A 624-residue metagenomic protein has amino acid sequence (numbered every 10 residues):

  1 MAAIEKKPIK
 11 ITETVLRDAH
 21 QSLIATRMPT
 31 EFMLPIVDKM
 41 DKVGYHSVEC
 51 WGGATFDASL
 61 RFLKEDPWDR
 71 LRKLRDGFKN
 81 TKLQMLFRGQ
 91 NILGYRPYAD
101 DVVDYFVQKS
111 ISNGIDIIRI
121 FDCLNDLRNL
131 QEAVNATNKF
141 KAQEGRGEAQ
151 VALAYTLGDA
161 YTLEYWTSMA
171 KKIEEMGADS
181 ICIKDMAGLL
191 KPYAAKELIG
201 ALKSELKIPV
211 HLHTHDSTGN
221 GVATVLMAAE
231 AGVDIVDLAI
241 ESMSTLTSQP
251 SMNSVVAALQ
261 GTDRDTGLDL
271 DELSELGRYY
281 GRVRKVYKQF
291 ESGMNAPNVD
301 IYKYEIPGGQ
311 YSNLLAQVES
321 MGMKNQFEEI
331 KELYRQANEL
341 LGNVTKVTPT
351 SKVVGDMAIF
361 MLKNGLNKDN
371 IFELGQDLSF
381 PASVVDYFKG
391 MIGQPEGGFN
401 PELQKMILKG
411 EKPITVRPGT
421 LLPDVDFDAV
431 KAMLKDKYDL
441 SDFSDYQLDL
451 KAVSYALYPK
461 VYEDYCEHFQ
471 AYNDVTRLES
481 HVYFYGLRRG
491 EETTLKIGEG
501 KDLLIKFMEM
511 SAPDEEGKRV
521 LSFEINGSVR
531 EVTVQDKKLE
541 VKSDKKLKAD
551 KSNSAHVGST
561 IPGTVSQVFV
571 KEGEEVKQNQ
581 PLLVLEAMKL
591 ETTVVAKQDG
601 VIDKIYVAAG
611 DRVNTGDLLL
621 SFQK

Functional and structural regions predicted by a protein language model:
M1-L23, L71, D76: N-terminal amphipathic alpha-helix/helix-capping segment at the start of soluble metabolic enzymes
I11-L16, V48-C50, T81-R88, I118-R119 (+4 more regions): Hydrophobic faces of well-ordered beta-strands that scaffold small-molecule active sites in alpha/beta enzyme cores
A19, M40, I120, I181 (+3 more regions): Conserved, mostly hydrophobic/aromatic
K39-S59, N295-N298, E305, G309-E540: Terminal or standalone catalytic/regulatory effector modules within metabolic enzymes and repeat proteins
G52-A136, F140, E148-M169, G188-P192: Active-site beta->alpha loop and helix N-cap motifs at the rims of alpha/beta catalytic domains
C123, D185, A231-S248: Glycine-rich phosphate-binding active-site loops on the catalytic face of alpha/beta enzymes
E164-M169, G219-V233: Catalytic cores of alpha/beta
A549-K624: Structured functional modules or segments
